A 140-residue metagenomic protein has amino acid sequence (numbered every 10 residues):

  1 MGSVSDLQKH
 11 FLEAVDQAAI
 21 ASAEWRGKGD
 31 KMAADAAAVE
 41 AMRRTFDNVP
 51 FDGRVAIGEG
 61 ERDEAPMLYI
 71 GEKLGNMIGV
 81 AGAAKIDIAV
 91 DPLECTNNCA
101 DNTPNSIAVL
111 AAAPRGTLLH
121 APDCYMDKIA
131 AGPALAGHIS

Functional and structural regions predicted by a protein language model:
M1-A18: N-terminal hydrophobic or amphipathic helices/low-complexity stretches enriched in small/hydrophobic/Pro/Gly
S5-Q8, N97, A136-I139: A short glycine/serine-rich beta->alpha loop
F11, K31-D35: Residue-level recognition of alpha-helical structural elements
S22-E24, V55: Extracellular/luminal recognition modules and glycoprotein regions
W25-G29: N-terminal amphipathic/basic membrane-interacting segments and domains, especially the gasdermin N-terminal
D35-R115: Flexible, acidic active-site loops/lids enriched in D/E/S/T/G that coordinate Mg2+ and/or position polar
V109-S140: Acidic beta-strand-loop-alpha-helix segment within the catalytic core of divalent metal-dependent phosphate-processing
